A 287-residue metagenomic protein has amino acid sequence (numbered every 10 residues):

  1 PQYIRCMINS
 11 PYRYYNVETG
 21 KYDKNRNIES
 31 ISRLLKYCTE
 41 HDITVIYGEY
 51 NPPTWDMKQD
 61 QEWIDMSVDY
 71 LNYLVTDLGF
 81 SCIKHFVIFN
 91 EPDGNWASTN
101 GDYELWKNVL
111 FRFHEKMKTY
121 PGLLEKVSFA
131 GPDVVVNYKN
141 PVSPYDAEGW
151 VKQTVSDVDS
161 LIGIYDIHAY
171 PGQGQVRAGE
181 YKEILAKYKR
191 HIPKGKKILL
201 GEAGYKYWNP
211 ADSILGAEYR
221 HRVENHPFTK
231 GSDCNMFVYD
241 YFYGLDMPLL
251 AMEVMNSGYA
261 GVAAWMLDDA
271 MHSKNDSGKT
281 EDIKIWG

Functional and structural regions predicted by a protein language model:
Q2-G174: Substrate-binding cleft and catalytic face of glycoside hydrolase catalytic domains, especially the flexible beta-alpha
C6-M7, G48, P132, H168 (+3 more regions): Generic beta-strand/beta-sheet core signal
R26, R33, G163, Y170-K230 (+1 more regions): Glycoside hydrolase catalytic-domain groove-lining segments
I31, S67-L71, L110-F111, Y181-K182 (+1 more regions): Short, hydrophobic/amphipathic alpha-helical packing segments that form internal helix faces or helix-helix interfaces
E40-H41, K194, S257: Helix C-cap/helix->beta junction micro-motif
G149-Q153, S160, E183-A186, A217 (+1 more regions): Hydrophobic transmembrane signal anchors and adjacent membrane-proximal interface regions, especially in viral
Y205-G287: Aromatic/acidic polysaccharide-binding cleft in carbohydrate-active enzymes
